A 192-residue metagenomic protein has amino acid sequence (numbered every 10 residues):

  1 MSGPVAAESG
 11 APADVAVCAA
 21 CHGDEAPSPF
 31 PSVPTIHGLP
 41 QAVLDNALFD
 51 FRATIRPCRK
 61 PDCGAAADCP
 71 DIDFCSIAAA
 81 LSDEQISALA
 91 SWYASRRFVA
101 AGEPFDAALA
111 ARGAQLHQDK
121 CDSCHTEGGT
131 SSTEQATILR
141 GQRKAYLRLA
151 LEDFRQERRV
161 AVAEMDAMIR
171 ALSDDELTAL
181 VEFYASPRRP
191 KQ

Functional and structural regions predicted by a protein language model:
M1-S9, A42, F49, S186-Q192: N-terminal export/targeting leaders of redox proteins
G3-E25, A101, F105-E127: Sequence/structural segment immediately N-terminal to covalent heme-attachment motifs in c-type and related
A16, A42, N46, S87 (+7 more regions): Solvent-exposed, polar/charged alpha-helical surfaces in well-ordered, non-transmembrane soluble domains, broadly
D24, T54, S95-V99, E127 (+2 more regions): Generic structural signal for alpha-helix termini and adjacent loop/cap motifs
A26-A67, D71, C75-A80, A110 (+3 more regions): Gly/Gly-Pro-rich "capping" loops immediately C-terminal to redox-active cysteine motifs in periplasmic/lumenal
F51, W92-Y93, H117, F154 (+1 more regions): Conserved hydrophobic/aromatic "anchor" residues that stabilize well-ordered secondary structure elements
I77-A101, A145, M168-Q192: C-terminal capping alpha-helices of c-type cytochrome domains
